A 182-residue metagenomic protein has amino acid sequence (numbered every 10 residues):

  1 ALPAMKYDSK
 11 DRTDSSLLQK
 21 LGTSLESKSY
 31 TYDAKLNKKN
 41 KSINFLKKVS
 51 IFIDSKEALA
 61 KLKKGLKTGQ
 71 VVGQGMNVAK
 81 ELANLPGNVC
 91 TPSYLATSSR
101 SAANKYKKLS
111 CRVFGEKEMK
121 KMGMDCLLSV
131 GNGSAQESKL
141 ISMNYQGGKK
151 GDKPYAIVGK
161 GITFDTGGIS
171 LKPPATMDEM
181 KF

Functional and structural regions predicted by a protein language model:
A1-G161, T166, E179: Short amphipathic alpha-helical segment within the helicase RecA-like ATPase core that mediates nucleic-acid
L171-F182: Acidic/histidine-rich catalytic neighborhood of metal-dependent amide-processing enzymes
